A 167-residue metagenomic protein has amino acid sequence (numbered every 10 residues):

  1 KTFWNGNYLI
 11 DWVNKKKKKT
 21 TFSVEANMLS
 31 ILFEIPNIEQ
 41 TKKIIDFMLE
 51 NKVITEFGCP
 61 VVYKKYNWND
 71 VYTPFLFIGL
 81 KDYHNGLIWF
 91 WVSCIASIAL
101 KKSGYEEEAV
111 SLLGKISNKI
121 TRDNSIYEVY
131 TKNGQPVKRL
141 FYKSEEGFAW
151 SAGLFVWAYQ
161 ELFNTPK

Functional and structural regions predicted by a protein language model:
K1-I88, S117-K167: Extended glycan-interaction surfaces of carbohydrate-active proteins
S30, A96-L100, A109, F155: Hydrophobic, well-ordered secondary-structure elements that form the walls of internal hydrophobic environments
T41, E108-A109: Solenoid-repeat scaffolds in large eukaryotic assemblies
W91-I95: Active-site-proximal alpha-helical
S111-I116: Hydrophobic transmembrane alpha-helices and their immediate junctions
